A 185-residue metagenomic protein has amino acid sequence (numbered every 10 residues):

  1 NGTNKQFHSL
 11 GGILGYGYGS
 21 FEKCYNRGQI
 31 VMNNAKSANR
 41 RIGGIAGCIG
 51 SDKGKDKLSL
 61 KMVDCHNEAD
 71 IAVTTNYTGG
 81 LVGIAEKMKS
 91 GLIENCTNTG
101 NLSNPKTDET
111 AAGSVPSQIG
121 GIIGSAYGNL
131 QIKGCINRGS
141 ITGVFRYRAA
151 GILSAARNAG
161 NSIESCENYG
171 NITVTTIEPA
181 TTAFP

Functional and structural regions predicted by a protein language model:
N1-P185: Surface-exposed loop/turn motifs in large extracellular/passenger domains
